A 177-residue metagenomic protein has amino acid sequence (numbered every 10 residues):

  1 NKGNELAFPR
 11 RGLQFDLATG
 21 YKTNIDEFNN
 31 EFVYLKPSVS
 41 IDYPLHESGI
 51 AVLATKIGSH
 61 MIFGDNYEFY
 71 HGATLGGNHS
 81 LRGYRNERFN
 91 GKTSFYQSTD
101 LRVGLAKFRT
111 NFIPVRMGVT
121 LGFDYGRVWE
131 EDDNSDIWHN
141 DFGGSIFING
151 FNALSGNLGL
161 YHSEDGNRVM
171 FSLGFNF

Functional and structural regions predicted by a protein language model:
N1-F112: C-terminal outer-membrane beta-barrel translocator/porin domains of Gram-negative envelope proteins and their
L13-I25, R82-E87, V119-E131, A153-E164: Transmembrane beta-strand segments that form the barrel wall of outer-membrane beta-barrel proteins
N30-V33, V52-A54, N111-R116, D133-I137 (+2 more regions): Composition- and surface-driven signal marking solvent-exposed, interaction-prone regions in large proteins
V39, N140-G144, G156, V169-F171: One face of beta-strands
I57, T99, D124, I146 (+1 more regions): Hydrophobic, well-ordered secondary-structure elements that form the walls of internal hydrophobic environments
G91-T93, N111-M117, D136-N140, I148-N152 (+1 more regions): A structural signal for short secondary-structure junctions
R102-H139: C-terminal hydrophobic structural anchor segments that stabilize assembly/packing rather than catalytic chemistry
I146-I148, N167-F177: Outer-membrane beta-barrel "beta-signal"
